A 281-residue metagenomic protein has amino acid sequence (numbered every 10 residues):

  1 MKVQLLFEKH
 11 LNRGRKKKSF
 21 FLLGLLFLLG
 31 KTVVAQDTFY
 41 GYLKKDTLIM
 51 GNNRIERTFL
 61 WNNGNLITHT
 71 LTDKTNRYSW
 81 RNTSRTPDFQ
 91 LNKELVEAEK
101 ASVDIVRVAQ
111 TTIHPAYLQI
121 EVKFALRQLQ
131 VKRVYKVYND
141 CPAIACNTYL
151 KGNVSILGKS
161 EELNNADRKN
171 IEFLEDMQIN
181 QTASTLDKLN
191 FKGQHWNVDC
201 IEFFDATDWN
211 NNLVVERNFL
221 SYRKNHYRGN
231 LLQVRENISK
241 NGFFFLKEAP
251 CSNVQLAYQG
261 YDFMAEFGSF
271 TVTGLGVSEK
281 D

Functional and structural regions predicted by a protein language model:
M1-T38: Bacterial Sec-dependent N-terminal signal peptides
Q36-D281: N-terminal accessory beta-strand-rich subdomains and adjacent acidic, glycine-rich linkers that precede catalytic cores
